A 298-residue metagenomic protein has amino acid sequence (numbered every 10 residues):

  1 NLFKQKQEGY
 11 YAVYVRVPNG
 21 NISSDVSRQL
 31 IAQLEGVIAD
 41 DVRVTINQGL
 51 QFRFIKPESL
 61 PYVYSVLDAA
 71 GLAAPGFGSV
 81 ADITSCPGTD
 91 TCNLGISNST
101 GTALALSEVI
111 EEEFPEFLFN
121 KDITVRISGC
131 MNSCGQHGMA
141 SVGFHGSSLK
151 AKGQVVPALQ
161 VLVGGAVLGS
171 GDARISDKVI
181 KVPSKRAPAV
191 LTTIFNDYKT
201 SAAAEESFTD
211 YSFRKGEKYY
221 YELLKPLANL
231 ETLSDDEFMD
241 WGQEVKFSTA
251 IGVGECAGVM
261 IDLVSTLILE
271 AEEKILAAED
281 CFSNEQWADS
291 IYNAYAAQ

Functional and structural regions predicted by a protein language model:
N1-E279: Peripheral terminal and linker regions in Fe-S/redox and tRNA-modifying enzymes
L267, N293-A294: Amphipathic alpha-helix face/heptad-repeat signature
I275, F282, W287, A294-Y295: Inward-facing hydrophobic residues that define packing positions of alpha-helical scaffold repeats
